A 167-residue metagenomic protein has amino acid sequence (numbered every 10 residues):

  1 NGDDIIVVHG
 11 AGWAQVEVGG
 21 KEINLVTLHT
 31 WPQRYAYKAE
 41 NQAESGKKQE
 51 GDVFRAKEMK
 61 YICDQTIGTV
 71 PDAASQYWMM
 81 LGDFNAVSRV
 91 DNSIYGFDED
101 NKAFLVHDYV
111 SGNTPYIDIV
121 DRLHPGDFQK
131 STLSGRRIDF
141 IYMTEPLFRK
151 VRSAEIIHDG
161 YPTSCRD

Functional and structural regions predicted by a protein language model:
N1-Q33: Structured beta-strand-rich core segments of catalytic domains in phosphoester-bond hydrolases
G10, Q42-A43, E155-G160: Short intrinsically disordered coil segments
E17, N24, E50-N85: His/acidic metal-ligating clusters that form di-metal
E22-K48, L81: Active-site-proximal beta-strand elements of phosphoester/diester hydrolases
G46-F54, F97-N101: Alpha-helix N-cap and loop-to-helix initiation/capping positions
G68-M79, A86-D167: Metal-dependent phosphoester-hydrolase catalytic domains
